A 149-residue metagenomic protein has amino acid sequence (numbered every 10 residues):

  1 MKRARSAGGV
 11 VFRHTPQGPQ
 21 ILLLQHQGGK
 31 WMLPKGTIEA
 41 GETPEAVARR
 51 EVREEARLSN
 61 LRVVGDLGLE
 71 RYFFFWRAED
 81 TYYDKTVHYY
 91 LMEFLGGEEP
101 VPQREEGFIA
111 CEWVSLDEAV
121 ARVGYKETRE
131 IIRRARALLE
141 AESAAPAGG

Functional and structural regions predicted by a protein language model:
M1-L33: N-terminal strand-loop-strand
R5-A7, P19, K85-H88, I109: Change "...and in nucleic-acid phosphodiester-cleaving endonucleases..." to "...and in nucleic-acid processing enzymes
P16-G18, G28-K30, E39, L69-F73 (+1 more regions): Short, charged/polar surface micro-motifs in flexible loops or helix N-caps
M32, D84, W113: Short aromatic/basic micro-patch
L33-L67: The catalytic Nudix box helix
R57-G97: Active-site segment of metal-dependent pyrophosphate-handling enzymes, primarily the Nudix hydrolase catalytic core
Y89-E93, P100-I132: NUDIX/MutT-family hydrolases
A121-G149: Charged phosphate-binding loop/patch that engages nucleotide di/tri-phosphates or the phosphate backbone of nucleic
